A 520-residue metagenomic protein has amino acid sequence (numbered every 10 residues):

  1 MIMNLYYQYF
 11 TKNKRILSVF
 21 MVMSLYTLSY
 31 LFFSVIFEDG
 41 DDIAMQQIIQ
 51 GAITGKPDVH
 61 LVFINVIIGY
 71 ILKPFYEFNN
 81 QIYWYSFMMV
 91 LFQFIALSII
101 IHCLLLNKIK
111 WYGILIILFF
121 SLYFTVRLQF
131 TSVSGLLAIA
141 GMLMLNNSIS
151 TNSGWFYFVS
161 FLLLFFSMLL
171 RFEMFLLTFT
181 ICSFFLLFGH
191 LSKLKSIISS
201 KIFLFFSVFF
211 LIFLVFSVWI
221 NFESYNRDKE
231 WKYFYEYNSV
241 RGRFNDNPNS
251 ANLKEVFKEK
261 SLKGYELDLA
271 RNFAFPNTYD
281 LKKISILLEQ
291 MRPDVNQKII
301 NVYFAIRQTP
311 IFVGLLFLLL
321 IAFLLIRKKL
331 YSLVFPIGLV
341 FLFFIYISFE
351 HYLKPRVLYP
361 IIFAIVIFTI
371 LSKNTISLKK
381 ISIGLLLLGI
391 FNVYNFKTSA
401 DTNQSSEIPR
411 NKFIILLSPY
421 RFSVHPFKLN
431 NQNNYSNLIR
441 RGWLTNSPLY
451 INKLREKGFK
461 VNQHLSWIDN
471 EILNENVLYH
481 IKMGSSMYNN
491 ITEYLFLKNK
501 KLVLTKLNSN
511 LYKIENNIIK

Functional and structural regions predicted by a protein language model:
I2-N4, I99-I101, P293-L330: Hydrophobic, aromatic-rich transmembrane alpha-helices and their immediate juxtamembrane boundary segments
R15, W111, S199-L211, N374-F396: Signature aromatic-anchored transmembrane alpha helix within multi-pass, membrane-resident enzymes that catalyze glycan
L31-I49, P57-L72, N79-Y83: Extracytoplasmic catalytic/substrate-binding loops of multi-pass membrane glycan-assembly enzymes
T54-V59, Y70-L97, N107-K108: Juxtamembrane segments of multi-pass membrane glycosylation machinery that transfer sugars from lipid-linked donors
S121-L122, F156-M174, T178-S183, F206-S217: Membrane-interface alpha helices of multi-pass inner-membrane proteins
G135-A138, L176-L177, F343-I345, E350-N374: Hydrophobic/aromatic-rich transmembrane helices and adjacent perimembrane loops
V218-V256, G389-W443: Membrane-embedded, lumen/periplasm-facing catalytic core of multi-pass transferases that use lipid-linked donors
S224-Q297, R441-Y450: Membrane-proximal stem/loop segments at transmembrane-domain junctions that anchor or position
